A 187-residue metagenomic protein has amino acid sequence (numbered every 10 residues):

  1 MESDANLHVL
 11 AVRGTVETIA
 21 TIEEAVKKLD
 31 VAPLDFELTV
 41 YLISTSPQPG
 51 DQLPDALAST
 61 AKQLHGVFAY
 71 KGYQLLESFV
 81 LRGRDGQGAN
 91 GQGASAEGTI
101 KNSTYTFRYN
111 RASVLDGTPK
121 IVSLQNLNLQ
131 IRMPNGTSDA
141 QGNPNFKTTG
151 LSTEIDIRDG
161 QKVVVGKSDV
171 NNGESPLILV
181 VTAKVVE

Functional and structural regions predicted by a protein language model:
M1-E187: Outer membrane pore-forming secretion/assembly proteins and partners of Gram-negative envelopes
